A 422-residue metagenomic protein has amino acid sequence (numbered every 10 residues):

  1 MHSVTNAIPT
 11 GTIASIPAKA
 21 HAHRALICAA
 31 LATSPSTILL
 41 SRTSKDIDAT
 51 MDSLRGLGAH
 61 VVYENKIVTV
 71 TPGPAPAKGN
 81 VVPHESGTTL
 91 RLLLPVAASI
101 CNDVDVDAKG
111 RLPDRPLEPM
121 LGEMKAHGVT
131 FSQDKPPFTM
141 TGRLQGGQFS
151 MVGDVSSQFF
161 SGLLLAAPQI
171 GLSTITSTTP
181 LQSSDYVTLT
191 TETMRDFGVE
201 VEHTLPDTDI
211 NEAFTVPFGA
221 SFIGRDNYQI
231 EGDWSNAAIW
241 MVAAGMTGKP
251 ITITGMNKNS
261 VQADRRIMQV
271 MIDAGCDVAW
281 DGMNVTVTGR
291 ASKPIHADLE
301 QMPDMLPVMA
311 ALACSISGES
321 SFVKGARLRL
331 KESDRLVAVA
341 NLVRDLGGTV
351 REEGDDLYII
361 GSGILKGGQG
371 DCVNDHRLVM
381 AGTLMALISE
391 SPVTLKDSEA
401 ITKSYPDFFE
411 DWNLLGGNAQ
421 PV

Functional and structural regions predicted by a protein language model:
M1-V422: Short, structured segments at the rim of ligand-binding sites
